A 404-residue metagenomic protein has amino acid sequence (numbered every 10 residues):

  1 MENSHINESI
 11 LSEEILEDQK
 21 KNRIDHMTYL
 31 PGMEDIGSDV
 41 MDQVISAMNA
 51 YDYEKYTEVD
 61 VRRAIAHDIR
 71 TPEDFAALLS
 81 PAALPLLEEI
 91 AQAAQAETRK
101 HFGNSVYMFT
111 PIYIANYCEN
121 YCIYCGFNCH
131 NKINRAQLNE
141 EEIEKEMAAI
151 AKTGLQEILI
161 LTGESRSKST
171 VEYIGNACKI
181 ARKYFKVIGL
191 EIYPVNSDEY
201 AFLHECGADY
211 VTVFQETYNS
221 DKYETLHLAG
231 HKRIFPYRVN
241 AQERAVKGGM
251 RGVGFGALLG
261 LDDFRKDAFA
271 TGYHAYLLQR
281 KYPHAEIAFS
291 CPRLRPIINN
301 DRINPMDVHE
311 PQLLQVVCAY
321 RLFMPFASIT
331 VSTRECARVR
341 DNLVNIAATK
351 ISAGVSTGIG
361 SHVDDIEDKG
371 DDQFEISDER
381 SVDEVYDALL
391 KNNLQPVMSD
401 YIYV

Functional and structural regions predicted by a protein language model:
M1-A83, R280-V404: Auxiliary Fe-S-binding modules of radical SAM enzymes
I69-V106: An N-cap/entry alpha-helix motif that binds or orients negatively charged groups
A94, C122, I160, V213 (+4 more regions): Conserved, mostly hydrophobic/aromatic
Q95, T110, M147, I174-C178 (+6 more regions): Generic structural signal for well-ordered alpha-helices, preferentially at hydrophobic/aromatic core positions
F102-G103, Y107-E142: Canonical Radical SAM [4Fe-4S] cluster-binding loop centered on the CxxxCxxC motif and its immediate flanking residues
N116, E164-S169, L259-F264, I298 (+1 more regions): Short, small-residue-enriched loops and turns at beta-alpha junctions that line or gate enzyme active sites
C129-E144, I150-V246, R251-F255, L259-L261 (+1 more regions): Core AdoMet radical
N196-E205, D262-Y276, C336-I346: Catalytic cores of alpha/beta
